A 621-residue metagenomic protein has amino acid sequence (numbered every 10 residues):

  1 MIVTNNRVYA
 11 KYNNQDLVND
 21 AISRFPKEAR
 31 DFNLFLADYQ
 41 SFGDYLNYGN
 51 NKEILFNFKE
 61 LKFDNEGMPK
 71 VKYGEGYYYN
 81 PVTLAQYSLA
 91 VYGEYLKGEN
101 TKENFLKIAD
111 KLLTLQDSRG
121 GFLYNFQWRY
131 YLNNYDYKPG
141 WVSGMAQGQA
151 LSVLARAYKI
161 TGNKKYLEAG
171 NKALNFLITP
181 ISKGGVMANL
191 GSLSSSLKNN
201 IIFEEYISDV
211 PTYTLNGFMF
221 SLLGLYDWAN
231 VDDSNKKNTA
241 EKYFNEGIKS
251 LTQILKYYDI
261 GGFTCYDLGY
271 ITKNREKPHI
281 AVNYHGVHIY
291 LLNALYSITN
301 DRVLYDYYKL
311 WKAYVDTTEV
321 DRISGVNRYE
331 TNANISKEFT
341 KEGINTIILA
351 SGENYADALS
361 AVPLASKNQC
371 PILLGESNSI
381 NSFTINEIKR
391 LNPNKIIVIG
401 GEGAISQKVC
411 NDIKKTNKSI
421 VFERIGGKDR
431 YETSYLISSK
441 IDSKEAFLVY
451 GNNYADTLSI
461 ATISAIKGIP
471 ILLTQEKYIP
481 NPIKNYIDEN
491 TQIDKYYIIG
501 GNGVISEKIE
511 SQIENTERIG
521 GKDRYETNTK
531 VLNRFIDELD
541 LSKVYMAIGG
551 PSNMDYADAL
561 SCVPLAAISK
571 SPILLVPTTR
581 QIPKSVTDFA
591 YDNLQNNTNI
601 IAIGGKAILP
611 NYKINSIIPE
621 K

Functional and structural regions predicted by a protein language model:
I2-Y12: Sec-dependent signal peptide cleavage junction
K11-N19, G93-K107, A157-K172, Y226-E246 (+2 more regions): Structural helix-adjacent loops and short alpha-helical linkers that scaffold large soluble proteins
N13-G74, K102-L123, L167-K198, A240-T264 (+1 more regions): Long, well-ordered core segments of solenoidal/helical folds
P69-Y73, W128-K138, S195-P211, Y266-R275: Acidic/His metal-coordination segments adjacent to aromatic residues that form catalytic metal sites in metalloenzymes
N80-Y95, W141-Y158, T212-A229, H279-S297: Well-ordered alpha-helical segments within folded domains of soluble proteins
G120-L177: Hydrophobic alpha-helical segments and helix pairs
A229-D232, K236-G286, Y290-D306, L310-T317: Long, repeat-rich segments with strong aromatic
T318-K621: Extracellular glycan-binding segments that recognize GlcNAc-based cell-wall polysaccharides
